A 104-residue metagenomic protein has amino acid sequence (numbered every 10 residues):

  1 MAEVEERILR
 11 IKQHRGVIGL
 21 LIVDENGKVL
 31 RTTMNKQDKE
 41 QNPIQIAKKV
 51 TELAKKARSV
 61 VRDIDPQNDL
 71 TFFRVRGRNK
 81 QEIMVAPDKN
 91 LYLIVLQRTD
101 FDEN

Functional and structural regions predicted by a protein language model:
M1-N104: Non-catalytic interaction/Regulatory regions outside core domains
